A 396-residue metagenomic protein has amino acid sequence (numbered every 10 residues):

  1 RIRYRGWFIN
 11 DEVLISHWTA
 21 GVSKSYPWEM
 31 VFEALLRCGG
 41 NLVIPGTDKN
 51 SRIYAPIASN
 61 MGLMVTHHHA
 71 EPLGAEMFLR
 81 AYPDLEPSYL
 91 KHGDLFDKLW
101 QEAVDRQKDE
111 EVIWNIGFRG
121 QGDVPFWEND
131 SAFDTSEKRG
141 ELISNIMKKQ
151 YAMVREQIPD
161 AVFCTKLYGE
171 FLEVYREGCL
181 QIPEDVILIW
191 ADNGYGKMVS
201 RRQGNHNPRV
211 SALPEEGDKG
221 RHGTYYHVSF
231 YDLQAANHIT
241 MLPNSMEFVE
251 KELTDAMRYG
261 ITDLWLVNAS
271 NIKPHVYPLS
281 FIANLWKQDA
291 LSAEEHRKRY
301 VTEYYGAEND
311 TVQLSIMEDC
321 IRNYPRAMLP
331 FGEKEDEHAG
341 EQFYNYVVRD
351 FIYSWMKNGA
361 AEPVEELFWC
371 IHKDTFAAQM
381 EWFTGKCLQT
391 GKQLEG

Functional and structural regions predicted by a protein language model:
R1-E33, R37, E247: Solvent-exposed alpha-helical segments and adjacent loops that form catalytic or protein-interaction surfaces
N10-E12, A20-K24, N41-A290, E294-K298: Catalytic-core regions of glycoside hydrolase
K24, E29, S51, H92 (+4 more regions): Short, structured coil/loop segments at alpha-helix boundaries
V31, L35, L99-A103, I143-Q150 (+3 more regions): Alpha-helical packing segments of well-folded alpha/beta enzyme cores
C38, L42, V65, R106-W114 (+8 more regions): Short secondary-structure junctions and interdomain/linker hinges
R297-G396: C-terminal non-catalytic alpha-helical accessory regions
